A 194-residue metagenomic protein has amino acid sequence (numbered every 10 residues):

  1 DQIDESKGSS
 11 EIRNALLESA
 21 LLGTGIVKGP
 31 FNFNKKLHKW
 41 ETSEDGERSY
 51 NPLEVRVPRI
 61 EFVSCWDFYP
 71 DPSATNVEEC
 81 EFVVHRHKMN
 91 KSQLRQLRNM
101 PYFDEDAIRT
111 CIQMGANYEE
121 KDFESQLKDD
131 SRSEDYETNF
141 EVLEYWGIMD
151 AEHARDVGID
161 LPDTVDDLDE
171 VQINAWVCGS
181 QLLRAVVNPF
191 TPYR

Functional and structural regions predicted by a protein language model:
D1-R194: Extended alpha-helical, oligomerization-prone segments that build pores/tubes and scaffolds
